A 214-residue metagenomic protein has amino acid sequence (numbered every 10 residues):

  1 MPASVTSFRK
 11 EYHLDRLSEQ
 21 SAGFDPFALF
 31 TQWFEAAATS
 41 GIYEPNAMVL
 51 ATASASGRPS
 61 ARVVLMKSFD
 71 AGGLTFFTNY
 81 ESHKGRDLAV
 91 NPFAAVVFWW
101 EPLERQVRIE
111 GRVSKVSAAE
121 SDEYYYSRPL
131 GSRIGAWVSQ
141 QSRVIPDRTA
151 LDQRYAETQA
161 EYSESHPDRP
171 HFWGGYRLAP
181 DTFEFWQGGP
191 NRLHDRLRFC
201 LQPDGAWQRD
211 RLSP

Functional and structural regions predicted by a protein language model:
M1-P214: Binding-site signature for planar aromatic cofactors or substrates
